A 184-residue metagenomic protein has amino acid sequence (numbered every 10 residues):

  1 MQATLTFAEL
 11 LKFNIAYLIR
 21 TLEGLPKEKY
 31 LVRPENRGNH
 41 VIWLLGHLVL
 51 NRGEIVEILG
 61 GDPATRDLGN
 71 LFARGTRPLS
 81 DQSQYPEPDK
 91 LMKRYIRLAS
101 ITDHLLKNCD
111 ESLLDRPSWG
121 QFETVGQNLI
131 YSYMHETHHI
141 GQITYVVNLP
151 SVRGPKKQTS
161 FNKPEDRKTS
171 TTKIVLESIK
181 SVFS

Functional and structural regions predicted by a protein language model:
M1-F7, S80-S83: Short, charged, low-complexity loops and linkers
T4, A8-K12, I19, K27-G75 (+1 more regions): Short, contiguous alpha-helical
N14-I15, L98: A broad helix-preferring feature
R77-R116, Q127-H135: Acidic/histidine-rich alpha-helical segments that form the ligand environment of transition-metal centers
